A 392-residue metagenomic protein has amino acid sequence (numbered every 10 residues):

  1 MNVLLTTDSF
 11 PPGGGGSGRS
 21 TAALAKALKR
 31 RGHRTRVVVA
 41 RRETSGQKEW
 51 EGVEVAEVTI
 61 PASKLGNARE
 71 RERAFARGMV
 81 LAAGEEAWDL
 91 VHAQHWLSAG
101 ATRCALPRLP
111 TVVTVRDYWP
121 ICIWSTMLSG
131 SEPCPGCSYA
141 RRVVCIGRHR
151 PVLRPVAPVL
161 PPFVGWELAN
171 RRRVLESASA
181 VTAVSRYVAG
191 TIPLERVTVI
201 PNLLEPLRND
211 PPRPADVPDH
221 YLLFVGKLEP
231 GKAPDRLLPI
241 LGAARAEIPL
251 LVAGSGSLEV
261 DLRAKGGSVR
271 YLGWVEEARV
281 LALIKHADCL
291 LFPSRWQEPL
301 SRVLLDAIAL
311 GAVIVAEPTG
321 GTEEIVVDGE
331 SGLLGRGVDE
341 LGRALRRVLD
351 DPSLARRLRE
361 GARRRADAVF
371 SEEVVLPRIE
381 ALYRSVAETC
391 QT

Functional and structural regions predicted by a protein language model:
M1-T44, E49-E54, G84-E86, P107-P110 (+2 more regions): N-terminal subdomain of nucleotide-sugar transferases
W119, S131-A180: Membrane-proximal helix-turn-helix segments that form the acceptor-binding/catalytic region of lipid-linked
T182, R208, A215-K232, L238-G242: Conserved donor-binding/catalytic core segment of Leloir-type glycosyltransferases
Y187, L203: Carbohydrate-associated surface elements
V260-L281: Nucleotide-activated donor-binding/catalytic signature segment of Leloir-type glycosyltransferases, i.e., the conserved
G273, D328-D339, R347-S353: Conserved acidic donor-binding segment of nucleotide-sugar-dependent glycosyltransferases
V313-A316: Short hydrophobic beta-strand element within catalytic cores of glycosyltransferases and related nucleotide-activated
L354-V369, V375-A381: A short, well-ordered alpha-helix in the C-terminal region of glycosyltransferases
